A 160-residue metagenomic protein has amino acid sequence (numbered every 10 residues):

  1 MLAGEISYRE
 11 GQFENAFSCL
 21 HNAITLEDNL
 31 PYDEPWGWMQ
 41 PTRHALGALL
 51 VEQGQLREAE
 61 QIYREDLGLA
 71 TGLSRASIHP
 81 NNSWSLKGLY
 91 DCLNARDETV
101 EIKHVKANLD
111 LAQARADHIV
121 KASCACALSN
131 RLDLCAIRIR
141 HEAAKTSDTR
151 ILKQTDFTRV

Functional and structural regions predicted by a protein language model:
L2, R9, A45, N81 (+1 more regions): "A position-specific structural signal for the A-helix of alpha-solenoid helical repeats
H21-P31, R64-G72, D110-A114: Amphipathic alpha-helical segments of tetratricopeptide repeats
M39-Q40, S83: Start-of-helix signal in alpha-solenoid helical-repeat scaffolds, especially tetratricopeptide repeats
